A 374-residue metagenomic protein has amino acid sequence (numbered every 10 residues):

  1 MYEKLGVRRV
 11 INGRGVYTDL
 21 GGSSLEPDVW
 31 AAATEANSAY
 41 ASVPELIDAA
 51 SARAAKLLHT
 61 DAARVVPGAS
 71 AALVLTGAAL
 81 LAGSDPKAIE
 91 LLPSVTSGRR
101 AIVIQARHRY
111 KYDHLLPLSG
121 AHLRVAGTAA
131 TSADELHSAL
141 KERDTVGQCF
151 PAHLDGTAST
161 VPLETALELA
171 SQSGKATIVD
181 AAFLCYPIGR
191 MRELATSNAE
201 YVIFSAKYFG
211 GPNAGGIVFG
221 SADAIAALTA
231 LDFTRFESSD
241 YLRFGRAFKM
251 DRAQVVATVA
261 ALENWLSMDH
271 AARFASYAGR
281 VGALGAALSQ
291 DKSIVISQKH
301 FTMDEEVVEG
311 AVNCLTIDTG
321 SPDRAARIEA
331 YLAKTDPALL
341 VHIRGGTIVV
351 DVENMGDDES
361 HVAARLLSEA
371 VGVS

Functional and structural regions predicted by a protein language model:
M1, G285-R365: Conserved C-terminal alpha-helix-loop-beta "cap" of PLP-dependent enzymes that closes/shapes the active-site mouth
M1-L20, S24, S51-A52, K56-V66 (+3 more regions): Conserved PLP-enzyme active-site core in the AAT-like
R9-D19, D28-N37, L242-R243, G310-L315: Generic N-terminal amphipathic, Lys/Arg-enriched alpha-helix
T18-W30, Y40-A49: A structural motif shared across PLP-dependent enzymes of the aminotransferase-like
A32, Y241-V308: Structural motif of enzymes handling amino- and sulfur-group chemistry
T34-L46, S171-A181: An acidic intrinsically disordered interaction segment
F233-E237, A333-L340, S368-S374: A common structural junction motif
V255, V259, S360-A364, S368: Short, amphipathic alpha-helical "lid/cap" segments that border enzyme active or binding sites
